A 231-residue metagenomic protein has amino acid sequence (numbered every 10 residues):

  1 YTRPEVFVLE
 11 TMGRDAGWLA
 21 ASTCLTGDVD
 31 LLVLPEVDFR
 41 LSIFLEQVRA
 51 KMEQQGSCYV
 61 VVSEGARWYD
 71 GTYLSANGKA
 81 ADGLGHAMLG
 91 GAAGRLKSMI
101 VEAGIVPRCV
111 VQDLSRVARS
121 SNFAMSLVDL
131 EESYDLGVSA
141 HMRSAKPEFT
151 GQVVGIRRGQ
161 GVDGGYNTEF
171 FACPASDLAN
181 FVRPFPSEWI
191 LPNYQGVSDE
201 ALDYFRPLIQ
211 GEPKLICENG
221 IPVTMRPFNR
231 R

Functional and structural regions predicted by a protein language model:
Y1-V110: Accessory alpha-helical/coil subdomains and C-terminal extensions that flank or cap enzyme catalytic cores
N77-R231: C-terminal non-catalytic interaction/assembly regions of soluble proteins
